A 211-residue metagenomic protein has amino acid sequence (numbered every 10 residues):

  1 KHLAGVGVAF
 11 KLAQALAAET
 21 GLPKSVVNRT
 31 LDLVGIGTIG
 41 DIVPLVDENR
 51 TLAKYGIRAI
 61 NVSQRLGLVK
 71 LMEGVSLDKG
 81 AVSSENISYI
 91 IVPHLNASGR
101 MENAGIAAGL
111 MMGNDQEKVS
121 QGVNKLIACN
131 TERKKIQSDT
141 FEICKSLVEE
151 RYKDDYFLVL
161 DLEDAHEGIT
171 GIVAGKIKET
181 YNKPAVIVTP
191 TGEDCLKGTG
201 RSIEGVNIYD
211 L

Functional and structural regions predicted by a protein language model:
K1-V8, A18, S25-V26: Hydrophobic, small-residue-rich alpha-helical packing segments that form membrane-like cores
A4-K11, I172, K176: Short amphipathic alpha-helical face segments that pack within enzyme cores and frequently flank/anchor catalytic
L12-L16: Alpha-helical scaffold elements that line and support the substrate/ligand-binding pocket of soluble hydrolases
A17-L211: Hydrophobic helix-and-loop "lid/oligomerization" segment in the mid-to-C-terminal part of catalytic domains
